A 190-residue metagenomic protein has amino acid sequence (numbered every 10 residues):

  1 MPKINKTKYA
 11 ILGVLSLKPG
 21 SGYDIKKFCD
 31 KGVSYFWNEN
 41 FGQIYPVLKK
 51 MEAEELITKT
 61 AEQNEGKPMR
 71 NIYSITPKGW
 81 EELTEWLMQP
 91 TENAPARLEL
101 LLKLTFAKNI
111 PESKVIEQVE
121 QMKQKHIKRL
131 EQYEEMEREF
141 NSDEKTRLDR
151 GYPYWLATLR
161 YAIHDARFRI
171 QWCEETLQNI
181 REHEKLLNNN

Functional and structural regions predicted by a protein language model:
M1-A96: Basic helix-turn-helix/winged-helix DNA-binding cores and closely related short helical interaction motifs
L17, P46, Q121, K128 (+1 more regions): DHp/HisKA dimerization-phosphoacceptor four-helix bundle of two-component histidine kinases and homologous
G22, M51, H126, I163-A166 (+1 more regions): Alpha-helical transition-metal enzyme core signature, strongest for iron centers
E85-Q132: Amphipathic alpha-helical dimerization/coiled-coil segments that flank or bridge DNA-binding/regulatory modules
E112-V115, V119, H126, K145 (+3 more regions): Amphipathic alpha-helical coiled-coil segments and their boundaries
I116, K123, L130, E137 (+4 more regions): Heptad-repeat amphipathic alpha-helical coiled-coil interaction surface used for oligomerization/assembly
M136-A157, L187: Acidic interhelical loop/turn segments
T176-N190: Long amphipathic alpha-helical coiled-coil segments
